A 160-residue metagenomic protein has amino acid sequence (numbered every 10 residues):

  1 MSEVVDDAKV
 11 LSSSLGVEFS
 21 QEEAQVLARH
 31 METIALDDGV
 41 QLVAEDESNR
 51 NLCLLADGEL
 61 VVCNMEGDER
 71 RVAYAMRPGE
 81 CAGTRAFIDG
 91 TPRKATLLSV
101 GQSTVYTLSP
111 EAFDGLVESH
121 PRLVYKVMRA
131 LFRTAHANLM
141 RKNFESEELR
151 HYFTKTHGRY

Functional and structural regions predicted by a protein language model:
M1-Y160: Cytosolic regulatory regions built on CNB/CRP/Popeye-like sensor folds
